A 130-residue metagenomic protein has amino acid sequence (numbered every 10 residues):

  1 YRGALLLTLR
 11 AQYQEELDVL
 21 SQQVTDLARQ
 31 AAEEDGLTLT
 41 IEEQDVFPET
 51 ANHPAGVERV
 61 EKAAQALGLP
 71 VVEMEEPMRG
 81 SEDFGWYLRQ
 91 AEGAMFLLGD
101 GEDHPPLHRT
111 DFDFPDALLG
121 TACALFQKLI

Functional and structural regions predicted by a protein language model:
Y1-I130: Metal-dependent amide/peptide-bond hydrolase catalytic core, centered on the "pita-bread" metallohydrolase fold
